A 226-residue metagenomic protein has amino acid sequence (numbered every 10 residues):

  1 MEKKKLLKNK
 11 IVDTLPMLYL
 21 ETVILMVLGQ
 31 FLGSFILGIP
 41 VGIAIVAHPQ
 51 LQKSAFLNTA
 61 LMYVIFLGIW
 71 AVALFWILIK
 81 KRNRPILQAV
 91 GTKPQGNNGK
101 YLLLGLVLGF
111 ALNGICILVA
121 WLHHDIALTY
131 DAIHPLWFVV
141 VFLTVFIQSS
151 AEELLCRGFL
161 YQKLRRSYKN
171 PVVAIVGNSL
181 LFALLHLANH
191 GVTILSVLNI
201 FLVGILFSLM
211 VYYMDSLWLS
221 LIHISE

Functional and structural regions predicted by a protein language model:
M1-L87: N-terminal, membrane-interfacial amphipathic/helix-forming hydrophobic leader that caps and precedes the first
Y19-I24, L102-V107, F138-V139, V172-G177 (+2 more regions): Hydrophobic alpha-helical transmembrane segments
F31, F35, S196-E226: Functionally important transmembrane alpha-helices
G42-L61, P85-A151, Y161-Q162, R166-S167: Juxtamembrane helix-loop-helix connectors linking adjacent transmembrane helices in multi-pass membrane enzymes
L67-G68, P135-F142, A151, L155 (+1 more regions): Membrane-embedded alpha-helical segments of multi-pass membrane proteins, especially the transmembrane helices
N113, P171-L187, F201: Small-polar-interrupted transmembrane alpha-helices in polytopic inner-membrane proteins
D125-L128, H186-I194: Membrane-interface helix caps and helix-loop-helix hairpins in membrane proteins
A151-G177, L209-S216: Membrane-interface helix/loop boundary segments of multi-pass membrane proteins
